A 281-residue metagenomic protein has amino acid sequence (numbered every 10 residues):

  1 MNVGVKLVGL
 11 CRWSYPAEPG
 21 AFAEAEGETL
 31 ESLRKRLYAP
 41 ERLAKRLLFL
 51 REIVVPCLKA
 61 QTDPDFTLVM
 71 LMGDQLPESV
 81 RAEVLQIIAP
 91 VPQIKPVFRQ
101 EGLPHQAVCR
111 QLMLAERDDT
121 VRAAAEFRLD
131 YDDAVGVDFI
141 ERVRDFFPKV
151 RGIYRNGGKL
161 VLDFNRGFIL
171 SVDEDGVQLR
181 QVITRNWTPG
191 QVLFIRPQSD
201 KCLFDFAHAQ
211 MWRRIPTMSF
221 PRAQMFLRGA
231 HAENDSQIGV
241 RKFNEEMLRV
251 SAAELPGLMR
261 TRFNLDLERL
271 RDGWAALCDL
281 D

Functional and structural regions predicted by a protein language model:
N2-L10, A17, I183-D281: C-terminal catalytic/acceptor-binding lobe
K6-C11, C57-L58, F66-L71: Hydrophobic targeting segments
Y15-A44: A solvent-exposed, charged loop/short amphipathic helix patch at secondary-structure junctions
K35, I53-D65, P90-V91: Short, acidic, metal-binding catalytic loop of nucleotide-sugar glycosyltransferases
R42, M72-V80: A conserved acidic beta->alpha catalytic loop
D65-Q75, F98-Q100: Short beta-strand/loop segment that forms part of the nucleotide-sugar
L103-T120, A134-T217: Conserved catalytic core of nucleotide-sugar-dependent glycosyltransferases
E126-L129: Short aromatic/hydrophobic "clamp" motif used to bind/position activated sugar donors
